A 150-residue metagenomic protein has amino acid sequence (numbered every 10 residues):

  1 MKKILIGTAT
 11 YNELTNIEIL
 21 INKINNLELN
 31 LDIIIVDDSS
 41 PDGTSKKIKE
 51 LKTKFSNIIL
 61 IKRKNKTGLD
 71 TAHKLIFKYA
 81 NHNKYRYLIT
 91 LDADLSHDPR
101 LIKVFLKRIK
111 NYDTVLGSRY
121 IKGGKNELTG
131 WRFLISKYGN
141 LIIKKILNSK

Functional and structural regions predicted by a protein language model:
M1-K23: N-proximal low-complexity "stem/linker" segments adjacent to membrane-targeting elements
I4, L31, N57-I59: Short, conserved active-site loop motifs that form the nucleotide-linked donor/cofactor pocket
T15-I19, D42-L51: Acidic helix N-cap motif at the loop->helix transition within catalytic regions of sugar-transfer enzymes
N22-L31: Short, acidic, metal-binding catalytic loop of nucleotide-sugar glycosyltransferases
I24, I76, D94: Residue-level signature of catalytic and energy-coupling elements of molecular machines, predominantly ATP/GTP-dependent
L31-S40, I61-K62, L91: Short beta-strand/loop segment that forms part of the nucleotide-sugar
D37-K46, L95: A conserved acidic beta->alpha catalytic loop
I61-H82, Y87, P99-K150: Acceptor/aglycone-binding surface of glycosyltransferases and processive sugar-polymer synthases
